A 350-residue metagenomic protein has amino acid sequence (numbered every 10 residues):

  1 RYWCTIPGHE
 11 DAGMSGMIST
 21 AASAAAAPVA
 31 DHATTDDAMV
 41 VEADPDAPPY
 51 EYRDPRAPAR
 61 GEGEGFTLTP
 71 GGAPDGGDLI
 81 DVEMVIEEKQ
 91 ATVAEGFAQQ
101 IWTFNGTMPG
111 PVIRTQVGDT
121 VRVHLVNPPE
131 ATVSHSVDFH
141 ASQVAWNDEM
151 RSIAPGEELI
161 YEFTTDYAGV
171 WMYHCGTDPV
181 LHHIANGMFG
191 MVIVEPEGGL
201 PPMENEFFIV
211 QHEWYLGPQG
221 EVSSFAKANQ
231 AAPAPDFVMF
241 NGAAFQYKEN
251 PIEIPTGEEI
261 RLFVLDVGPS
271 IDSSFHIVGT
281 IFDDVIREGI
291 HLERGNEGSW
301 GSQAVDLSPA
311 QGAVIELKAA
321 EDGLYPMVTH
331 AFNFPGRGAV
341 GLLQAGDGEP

Functional and structural regions predicted by a protein language model:
R1-P350: Copper-binding active sites and cupredoxin-like electron-transfer domains, recognizing His/Cys-rich ligand loops
